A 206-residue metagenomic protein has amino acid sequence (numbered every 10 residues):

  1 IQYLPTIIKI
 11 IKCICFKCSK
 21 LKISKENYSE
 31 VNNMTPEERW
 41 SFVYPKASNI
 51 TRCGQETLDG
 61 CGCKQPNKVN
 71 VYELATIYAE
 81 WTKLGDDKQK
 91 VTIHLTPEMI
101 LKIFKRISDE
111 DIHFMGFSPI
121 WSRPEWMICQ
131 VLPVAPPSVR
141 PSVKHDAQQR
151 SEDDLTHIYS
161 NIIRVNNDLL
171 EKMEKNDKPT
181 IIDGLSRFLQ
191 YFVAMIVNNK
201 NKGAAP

Functional and structural regions predicted by a protein language model:
I1-P206: Conserved core architecture of multi-subunit DNA-directed RNA polymerases
